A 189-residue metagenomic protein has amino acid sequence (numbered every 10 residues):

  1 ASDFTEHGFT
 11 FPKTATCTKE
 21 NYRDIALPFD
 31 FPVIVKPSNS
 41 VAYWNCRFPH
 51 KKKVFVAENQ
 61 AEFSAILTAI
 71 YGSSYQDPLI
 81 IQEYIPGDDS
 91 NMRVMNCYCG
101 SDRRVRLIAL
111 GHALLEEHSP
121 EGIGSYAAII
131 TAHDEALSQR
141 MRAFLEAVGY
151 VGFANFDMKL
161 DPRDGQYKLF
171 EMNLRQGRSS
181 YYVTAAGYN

Functional and structural regions predicted by a protein language model:
S2-L79, S101-D102, A136: Active-site nucleotide/adenylate-binding loops and adjacent lid/helix of ATP-dependent enzymes
T10, Y75-D77, D89-R93, G152-A154: Short, basic and Ser/Thr-rich N-terminal targeting/leader segments
L27-D30, D89-N91, D161-K168: A short, glycine/Asx- and small/polar-enriched loop/turn that sits immediately N-terminal to a beta-strand
P32, M92-N96, F153-N155, L169: Broad gene-expression machinery/nucleic-acid interaction feature
V33, R106, Q166-E171: Protein kinase-like catalytic core scaffold
N39, L160, L174: Short, glycine/acidic-enriched loop or turn micro-motifs at the edges of active sites
K51-A69, E83-G149, N173-N189: ATP-dependent carboxylate/phosphate-activation module, predominantly the ATP-grasp catalytic core and closely related
Q82-E83, V151-R163: A short glycine-rich, hydrophobically flanked beta-strand micro-motif that places a catalytic Asp/Glu for divalent metal
